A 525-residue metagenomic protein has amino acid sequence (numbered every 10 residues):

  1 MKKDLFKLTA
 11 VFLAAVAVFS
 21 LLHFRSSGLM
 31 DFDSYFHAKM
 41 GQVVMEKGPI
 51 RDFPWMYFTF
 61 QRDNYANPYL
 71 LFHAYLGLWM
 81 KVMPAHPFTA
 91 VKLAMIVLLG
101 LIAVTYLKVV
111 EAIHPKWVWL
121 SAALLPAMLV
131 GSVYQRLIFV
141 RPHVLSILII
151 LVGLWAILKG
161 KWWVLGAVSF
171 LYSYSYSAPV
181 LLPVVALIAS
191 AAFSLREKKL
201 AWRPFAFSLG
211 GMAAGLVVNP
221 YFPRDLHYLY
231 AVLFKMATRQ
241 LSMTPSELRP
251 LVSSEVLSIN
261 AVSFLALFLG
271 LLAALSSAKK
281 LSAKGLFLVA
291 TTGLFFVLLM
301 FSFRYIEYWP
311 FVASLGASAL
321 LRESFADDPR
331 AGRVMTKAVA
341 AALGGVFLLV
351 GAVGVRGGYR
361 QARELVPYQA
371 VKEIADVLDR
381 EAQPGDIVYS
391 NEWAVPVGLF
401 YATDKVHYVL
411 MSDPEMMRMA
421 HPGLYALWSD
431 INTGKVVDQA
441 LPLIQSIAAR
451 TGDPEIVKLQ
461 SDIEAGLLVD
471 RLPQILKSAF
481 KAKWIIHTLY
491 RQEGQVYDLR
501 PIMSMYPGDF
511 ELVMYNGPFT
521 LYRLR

Functional and structural regions predicted by a protein language model:
M1-L22, A341-A342: Start-transfer (signal-anchor) and selected internal transmembrane alpha helices of multi-pass inner/ER membrane
L21-G100: Active-site lumenal/periplasmic loops and adjacent helix-entry segments of GT-C-fold, multi-pass membrane
L29-D33, M45-G48, T105, S177-K279 (+1 more regions): Transmembrane catalytic cores of multi-pass membrane glycosyltransferases and polysaccharide-assembly enzymes
L93-I113: Transmembrane-helix motifs of polytopic, lipid-linked glycan transferases
I150-V164, L272-K280: Membrane-interface transmembrane helices that cradle and orient dolichyl/undecaprenyl
A156-L171, W202-F207, A283-T292: Short hydrophobic alpha-helices at membrane interfaces in multi-pass membrane enzymes
L298-D328: Hydrophobic/aromatic-rich transmembrane helices and adjacent perimembrane loops
R330-E381, W393-V397, S412-L424, S429-D470 (+2 more regions): Membrane-proximal, lumen/periplasm-facing interface regions of secretory-pathway glyco- and lipid-modifying enzymes
